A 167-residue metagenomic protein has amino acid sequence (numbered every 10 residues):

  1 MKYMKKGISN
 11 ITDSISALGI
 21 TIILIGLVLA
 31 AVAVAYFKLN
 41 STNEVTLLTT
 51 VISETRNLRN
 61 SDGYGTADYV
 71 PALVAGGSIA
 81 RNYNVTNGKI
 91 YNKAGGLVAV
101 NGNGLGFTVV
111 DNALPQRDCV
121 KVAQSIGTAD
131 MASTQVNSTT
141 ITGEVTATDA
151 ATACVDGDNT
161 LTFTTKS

Functional and structural regions predicted by a protein language model:
M1-N40, E44: N-terminal single-pass transmembrane signal-anchor helix
I8-I11, I15, I20-I25, I52 (+5 more regions): Weak global preference for isoleucine
G26, A33-A75: Membrane-proximal N-terminal amphipathic helix
A31, T50, D118-K121: Generic detector of isolated residues embedded in canonical secondary-structure elements
N60-S167: Periplasmic/extracellular, small/polar-rich flexible segments of pilin-like filament-forming proteins
